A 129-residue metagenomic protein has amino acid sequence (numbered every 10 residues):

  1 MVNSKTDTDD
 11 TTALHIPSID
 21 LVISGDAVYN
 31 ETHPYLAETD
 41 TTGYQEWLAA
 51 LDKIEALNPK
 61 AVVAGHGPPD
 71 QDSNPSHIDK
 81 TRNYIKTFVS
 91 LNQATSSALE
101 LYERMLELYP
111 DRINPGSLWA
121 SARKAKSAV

Functional and structural regions predicted by a protein language model:
M1-S4, A98: A charged, solvent-exposed segment within the mature domains of Sec-exported extracytoplasmic proteins
N3-D79, T87, L91: Metallo-beta-lactamase
A56-A61, P69-V129: Accessory terminal helices/loops
